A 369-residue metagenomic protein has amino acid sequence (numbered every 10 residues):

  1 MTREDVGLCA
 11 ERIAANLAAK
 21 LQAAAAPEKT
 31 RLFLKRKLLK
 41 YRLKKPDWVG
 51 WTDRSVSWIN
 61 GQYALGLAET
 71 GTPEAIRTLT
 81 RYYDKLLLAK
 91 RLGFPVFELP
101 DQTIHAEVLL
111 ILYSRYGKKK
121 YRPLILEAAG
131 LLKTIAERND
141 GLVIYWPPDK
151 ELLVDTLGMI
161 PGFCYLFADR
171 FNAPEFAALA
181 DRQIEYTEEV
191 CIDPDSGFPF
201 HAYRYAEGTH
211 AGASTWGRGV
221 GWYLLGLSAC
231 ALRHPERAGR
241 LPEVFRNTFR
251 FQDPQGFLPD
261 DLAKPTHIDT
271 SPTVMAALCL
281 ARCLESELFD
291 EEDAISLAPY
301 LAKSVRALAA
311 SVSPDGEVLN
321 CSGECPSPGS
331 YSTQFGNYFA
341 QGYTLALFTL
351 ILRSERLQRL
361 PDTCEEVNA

Functional and structural regions predicted by a protein language model:
T2-G61, A68, R77, R81-A89 (+6 more regions): CBM-like carbohydrate-recognition segments
R54-G61, L99-A106, E151-P161, G217 (+4 more regions): Start-of-helix signal in alpha-solenoid helical-repeat scaffolds, especially tetratricopeptide repeats
L67-G71, H234: Alpha-helix C-terminal capping segments
R77, L86-R204: Extended ligand-binding groove/face enriched in aromatic
P148-D155, G212, G329-F339: Individual transmembrane alpha-helices with interfacial aromatic-anchor signatures
V154-D155, G162, A168-P259, H267-A277 (+2 more regions): Extended ligand-binding clefts on enzyme/binding-domain cores
